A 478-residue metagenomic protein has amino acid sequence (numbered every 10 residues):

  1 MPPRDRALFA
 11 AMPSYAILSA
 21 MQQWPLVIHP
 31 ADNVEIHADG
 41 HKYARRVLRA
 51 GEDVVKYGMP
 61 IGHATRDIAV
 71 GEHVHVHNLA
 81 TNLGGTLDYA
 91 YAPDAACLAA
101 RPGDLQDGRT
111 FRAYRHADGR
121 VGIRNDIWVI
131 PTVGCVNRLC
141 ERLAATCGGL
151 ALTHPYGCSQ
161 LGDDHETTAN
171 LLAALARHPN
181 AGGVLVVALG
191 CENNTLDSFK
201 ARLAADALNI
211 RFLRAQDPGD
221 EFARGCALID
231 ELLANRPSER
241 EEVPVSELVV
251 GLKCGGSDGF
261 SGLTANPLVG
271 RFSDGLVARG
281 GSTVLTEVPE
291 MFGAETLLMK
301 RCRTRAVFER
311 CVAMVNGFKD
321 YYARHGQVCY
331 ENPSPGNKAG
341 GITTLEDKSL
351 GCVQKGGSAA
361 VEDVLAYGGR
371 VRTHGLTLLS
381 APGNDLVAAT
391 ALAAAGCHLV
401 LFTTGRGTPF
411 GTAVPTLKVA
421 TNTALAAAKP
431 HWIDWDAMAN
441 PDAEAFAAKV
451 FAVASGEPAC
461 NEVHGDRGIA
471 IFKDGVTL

Functional and structural regions predicted by a protein language model:
L8-M12, A16-I17: Short, positively charged and aromatic/hydrophobic N-terminal segments
M21-L399, R406-P409, V414-L478: Metallocofactor- and cofactor-centric catalytic cores in central/energy metabolism, strongly enriched
